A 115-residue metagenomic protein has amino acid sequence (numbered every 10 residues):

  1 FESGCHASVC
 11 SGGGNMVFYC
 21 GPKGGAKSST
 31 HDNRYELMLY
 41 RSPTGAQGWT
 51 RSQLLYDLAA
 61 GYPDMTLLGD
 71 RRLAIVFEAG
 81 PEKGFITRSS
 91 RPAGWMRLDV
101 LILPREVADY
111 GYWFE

Functional and structural regions predicted by a protein language model:
F1-E115: Asp-box/BNR beta-propeller blade signature and adjacent active/binding-site loops in extracellular glycan-interacting
